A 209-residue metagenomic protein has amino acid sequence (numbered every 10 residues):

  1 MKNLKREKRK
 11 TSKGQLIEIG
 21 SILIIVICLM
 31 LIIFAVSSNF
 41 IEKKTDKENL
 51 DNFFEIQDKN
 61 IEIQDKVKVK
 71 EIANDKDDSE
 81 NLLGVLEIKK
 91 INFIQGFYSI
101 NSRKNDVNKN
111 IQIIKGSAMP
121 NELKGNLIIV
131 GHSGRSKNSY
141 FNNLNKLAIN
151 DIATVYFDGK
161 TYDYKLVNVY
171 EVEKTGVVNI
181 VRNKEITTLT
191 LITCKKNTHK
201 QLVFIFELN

Functional and structural regions predicted by a protein language model:
M1-K2, S139: Secondary-structure junction/capping motif
K2-T11: Juxtamembrane low-complexity tails/linkers enriched in Ser/Thr-Pro and polybasic
K10-N209: Solvent-exposed, non-transmembrane regions of membrane-associated and secreted proteins
